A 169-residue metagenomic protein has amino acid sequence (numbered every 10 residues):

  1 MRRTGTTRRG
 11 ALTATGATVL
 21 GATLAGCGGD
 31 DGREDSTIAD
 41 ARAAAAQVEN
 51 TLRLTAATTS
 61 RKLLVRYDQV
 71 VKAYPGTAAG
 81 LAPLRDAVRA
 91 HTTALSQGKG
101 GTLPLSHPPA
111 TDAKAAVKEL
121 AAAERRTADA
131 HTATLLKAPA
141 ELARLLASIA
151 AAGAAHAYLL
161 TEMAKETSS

Functional and structural regions predicted by a protein language model:
R2-T6, G16, L20-S169: All-alpha RGS (Regulator of G-protein Signaling) helical domain and cognate RGS-like helical scaffolds
